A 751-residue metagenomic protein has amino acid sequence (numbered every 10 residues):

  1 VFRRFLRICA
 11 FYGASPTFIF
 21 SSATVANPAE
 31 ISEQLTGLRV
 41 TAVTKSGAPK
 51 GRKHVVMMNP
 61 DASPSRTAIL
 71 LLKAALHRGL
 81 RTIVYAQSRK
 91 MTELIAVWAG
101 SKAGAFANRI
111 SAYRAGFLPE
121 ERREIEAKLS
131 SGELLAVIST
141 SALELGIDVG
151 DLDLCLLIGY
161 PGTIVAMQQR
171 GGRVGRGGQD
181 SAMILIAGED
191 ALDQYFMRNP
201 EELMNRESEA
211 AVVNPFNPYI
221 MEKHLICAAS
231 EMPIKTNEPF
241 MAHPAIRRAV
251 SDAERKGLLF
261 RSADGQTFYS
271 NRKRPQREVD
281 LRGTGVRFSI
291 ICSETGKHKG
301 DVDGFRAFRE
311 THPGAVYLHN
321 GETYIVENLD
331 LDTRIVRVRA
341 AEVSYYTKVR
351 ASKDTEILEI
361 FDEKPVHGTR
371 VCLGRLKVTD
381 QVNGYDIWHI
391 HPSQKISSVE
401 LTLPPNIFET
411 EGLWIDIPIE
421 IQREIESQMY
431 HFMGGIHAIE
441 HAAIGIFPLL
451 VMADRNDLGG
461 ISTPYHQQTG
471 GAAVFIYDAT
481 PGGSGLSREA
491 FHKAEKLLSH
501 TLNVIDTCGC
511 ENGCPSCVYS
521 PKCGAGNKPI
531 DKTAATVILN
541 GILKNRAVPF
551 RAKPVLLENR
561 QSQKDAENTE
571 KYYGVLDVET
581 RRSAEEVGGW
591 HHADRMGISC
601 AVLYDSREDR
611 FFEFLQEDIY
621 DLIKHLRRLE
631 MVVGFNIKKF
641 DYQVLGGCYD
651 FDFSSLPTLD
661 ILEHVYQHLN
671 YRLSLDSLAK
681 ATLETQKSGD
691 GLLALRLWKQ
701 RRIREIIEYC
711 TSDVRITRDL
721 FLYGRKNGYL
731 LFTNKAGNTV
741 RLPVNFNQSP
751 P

Functional and structural regions predicted by a protein language model:
V1-I234, E238-P275, G283-G285, T295: Helicase motor core with emphasis on the C-terminal RecA-like subdomain
S139, I158, N320, T379 (+8 more regions): Short His-Asn-centered micro-motif
S181-M183, E189-R206, H224-P239, S251-D252 (+2 more regions): Extended Lys/Arg-rich polyanion-binding regions
C510-C517: Short cysteine clusters
N540-E567: Acidic, low-complexity intrinsically disordered tails
E558-M631: Conserved RNase H-like, two-metal-ion catalytic cores of nucleic-acid enzymes
L603-S677: Conserved DEDDh/DEDDy metal-dependent 3′-5′ exonuclease domain
L683-L742: Acidic, Mg2+-coordinating catalytic module of metal-dependent nucleases/exonucleases that use a two-metal-ion mechanism
